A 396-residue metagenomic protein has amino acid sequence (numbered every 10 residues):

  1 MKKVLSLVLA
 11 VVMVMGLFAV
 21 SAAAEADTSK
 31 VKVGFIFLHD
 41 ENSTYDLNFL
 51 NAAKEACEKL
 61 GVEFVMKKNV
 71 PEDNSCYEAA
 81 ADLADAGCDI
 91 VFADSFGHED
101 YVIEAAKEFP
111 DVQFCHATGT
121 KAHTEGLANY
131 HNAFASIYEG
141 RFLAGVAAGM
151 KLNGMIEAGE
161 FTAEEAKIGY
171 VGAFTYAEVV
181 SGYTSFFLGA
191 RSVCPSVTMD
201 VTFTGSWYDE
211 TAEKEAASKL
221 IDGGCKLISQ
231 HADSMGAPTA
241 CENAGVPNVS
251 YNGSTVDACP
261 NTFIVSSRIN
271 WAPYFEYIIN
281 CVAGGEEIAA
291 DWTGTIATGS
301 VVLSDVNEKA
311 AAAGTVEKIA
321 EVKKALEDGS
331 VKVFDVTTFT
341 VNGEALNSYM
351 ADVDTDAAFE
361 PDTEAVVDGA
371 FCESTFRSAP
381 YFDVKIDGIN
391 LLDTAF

Functional and structural regions predicted by a protein language model:
V4-A22: Sec-dependent N-terminal signal peptides of Gram-positive bacterial secreted proteins and lipoproteins
A24-F396: A residue-level marker of the well-folded mature domains of exported/periplasmic proteins
